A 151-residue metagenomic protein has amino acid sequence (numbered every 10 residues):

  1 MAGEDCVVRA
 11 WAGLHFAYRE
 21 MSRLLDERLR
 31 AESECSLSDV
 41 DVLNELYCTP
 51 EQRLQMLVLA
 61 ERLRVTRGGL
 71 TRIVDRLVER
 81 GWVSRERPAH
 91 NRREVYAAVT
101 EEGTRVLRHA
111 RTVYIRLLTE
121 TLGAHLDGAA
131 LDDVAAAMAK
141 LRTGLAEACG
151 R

Functional and structural regions predicted by a protein language model:
M1-D5, G128-R151: C-terminal regulatory/oligomerization modules of transcriptional regulators
M1-S33, W82, D132: N-terminal leader segment of winged-helix/HTH proteins
G3-C6, C35, V99, L126: Alpha-helical hairpin
A12, D41-E45, T71-R72: Base-recognition residues in the alpha-helical recognition helix of bacterial helix-turn-helix
A17, M21, L25, L63 (+3 more regions): Alpha-helical linker/hinge and terminal dimerization helices associated with HTH transcriptional regulators
R23-T66: N-terminal helix-turn-helix DNA-binding core of bacterial DNA-binding proteins
G69, I73-R76, A137: Residues within the DNA-recognition helix of helix-turn-helix
D75-D133: Charged, amphipathic alpha-helical coiled-coil/dimerization segments
